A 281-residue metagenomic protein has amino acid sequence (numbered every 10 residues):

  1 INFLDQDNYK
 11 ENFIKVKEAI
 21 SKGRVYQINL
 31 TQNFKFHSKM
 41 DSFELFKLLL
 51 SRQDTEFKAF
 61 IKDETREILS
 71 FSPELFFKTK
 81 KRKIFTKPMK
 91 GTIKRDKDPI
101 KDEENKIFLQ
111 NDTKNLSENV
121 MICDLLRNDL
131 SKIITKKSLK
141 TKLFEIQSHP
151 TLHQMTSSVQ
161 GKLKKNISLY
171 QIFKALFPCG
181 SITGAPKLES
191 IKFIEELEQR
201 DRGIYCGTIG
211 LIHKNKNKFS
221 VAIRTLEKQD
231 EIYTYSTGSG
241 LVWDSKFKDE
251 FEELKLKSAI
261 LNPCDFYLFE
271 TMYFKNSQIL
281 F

Functional and structural regions predicted by a protein language model:
I1-D265: Extended alpha-helical targeting/anchoring segments, especially N-terminal organellar/secretory targeting helices
F266-F281: TOPRIM metal-binding catalytic domain and adjacent DNA-binding surface shared by DnaG-type primases
